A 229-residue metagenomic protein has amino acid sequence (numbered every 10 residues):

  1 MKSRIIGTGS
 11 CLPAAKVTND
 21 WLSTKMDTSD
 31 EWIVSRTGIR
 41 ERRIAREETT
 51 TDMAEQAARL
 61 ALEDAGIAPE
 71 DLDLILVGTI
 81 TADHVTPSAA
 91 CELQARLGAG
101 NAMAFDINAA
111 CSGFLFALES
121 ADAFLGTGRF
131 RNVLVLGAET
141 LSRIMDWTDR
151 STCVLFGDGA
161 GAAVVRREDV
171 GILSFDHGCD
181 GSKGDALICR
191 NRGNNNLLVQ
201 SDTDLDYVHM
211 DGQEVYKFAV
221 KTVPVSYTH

Functional and structural regions predicted by a protein language model:
M1-E47, D149-K217, K221: Condensing-enzyme catalytic core mediating Claisen C-C bond formation in acyl metabolism
C11, G78-D83, A109-S112, G137-S142 (+1 more regions): Acidic, glycine-rich active-site loops and adjacent beta-strand->loop/helix elements that engage anionic groups
W32-R36, R40-D52, I80-V133: Conserved catalytic cysteine-centered active-site region of acyl-thioester-dependent Claisen-condensing enzymes
H84-T86, F114-F116, L141-M145, G181-G184: Short, well-ordered, mixed-charge alpha-helical segments that flank or form enzyme active sites
G126-A160: Flexible, glycine-rich active-site loops centered on histidine and acidic residues that chelate a metal or position
T228-H229: Conserved small/polar residues in nucleotide/adenosyl-binding loops
